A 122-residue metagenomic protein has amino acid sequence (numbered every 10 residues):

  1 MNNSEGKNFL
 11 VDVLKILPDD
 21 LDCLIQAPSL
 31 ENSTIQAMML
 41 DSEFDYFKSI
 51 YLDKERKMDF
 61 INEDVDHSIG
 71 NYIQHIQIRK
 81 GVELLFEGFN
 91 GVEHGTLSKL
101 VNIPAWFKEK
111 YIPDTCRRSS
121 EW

Functional and structural regions predicted by a protein language model:
M1-W122: Structured alpha/beta or helical-core interaction and ligand-binding surfaces enriched in interleaved
